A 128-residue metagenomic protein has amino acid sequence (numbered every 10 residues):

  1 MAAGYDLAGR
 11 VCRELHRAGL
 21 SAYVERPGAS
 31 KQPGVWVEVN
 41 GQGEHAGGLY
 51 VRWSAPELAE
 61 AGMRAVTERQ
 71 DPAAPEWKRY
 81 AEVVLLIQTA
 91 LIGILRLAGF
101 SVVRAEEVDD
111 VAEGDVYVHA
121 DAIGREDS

Functional and structural regions predicted by a protein language model:
M1, K78-E82, D109: A short, exposed loop/beta-hairpin motif centered on an aromatic-Gly-Thr core
M1-R64: N-terminal leader/targeting segments
M63-V66, Y117: Surface-exposed beta-strand edges and their flanking turn/coil or helix-capping segments
T67, D71-G99: Short, hydrophobic/π-rich interface segment
T89-S128: Acidic, proline/glycine-rich low-complexity IDRs
